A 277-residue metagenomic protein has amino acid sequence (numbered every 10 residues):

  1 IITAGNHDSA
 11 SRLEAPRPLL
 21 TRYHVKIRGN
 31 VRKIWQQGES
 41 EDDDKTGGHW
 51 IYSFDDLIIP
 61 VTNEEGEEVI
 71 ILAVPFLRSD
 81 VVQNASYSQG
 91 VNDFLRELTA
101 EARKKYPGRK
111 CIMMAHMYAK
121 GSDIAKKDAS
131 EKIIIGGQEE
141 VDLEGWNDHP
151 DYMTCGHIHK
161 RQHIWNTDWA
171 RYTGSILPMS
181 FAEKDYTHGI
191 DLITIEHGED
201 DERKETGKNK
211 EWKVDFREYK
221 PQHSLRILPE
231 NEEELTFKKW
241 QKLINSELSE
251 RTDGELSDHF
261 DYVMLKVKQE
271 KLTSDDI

Functional and structural regions predicted by a protein language model:
I1-T3, H7-I277: Extended recognition/assembly regions associated with phosphoester-bond processing machinery
